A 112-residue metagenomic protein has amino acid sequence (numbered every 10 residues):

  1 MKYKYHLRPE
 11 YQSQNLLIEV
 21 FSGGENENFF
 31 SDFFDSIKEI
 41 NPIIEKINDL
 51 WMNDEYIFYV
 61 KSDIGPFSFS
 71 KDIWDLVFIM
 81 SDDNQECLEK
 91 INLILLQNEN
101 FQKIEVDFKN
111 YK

Functional and structural regions predicted by a protein language model:
M1, E45-I47, K90-K112: Acidic, proline/glycine-rich low-complexity IDRs
M1-W51: Negatively charged, low-complexity tracts enriched in Asp/Glu with abundant Ser/Thr
P9, E19, E27-D32, Y56 (+4 more regions): Short non-domain terminal segments
S13, M52-Y56, W74: A short, compositionally biased
N41-S68: Amphipathic, interaction-prone secondary-structure segments
Y59, D63-N98: Short, compact, well-ordered microdomains
